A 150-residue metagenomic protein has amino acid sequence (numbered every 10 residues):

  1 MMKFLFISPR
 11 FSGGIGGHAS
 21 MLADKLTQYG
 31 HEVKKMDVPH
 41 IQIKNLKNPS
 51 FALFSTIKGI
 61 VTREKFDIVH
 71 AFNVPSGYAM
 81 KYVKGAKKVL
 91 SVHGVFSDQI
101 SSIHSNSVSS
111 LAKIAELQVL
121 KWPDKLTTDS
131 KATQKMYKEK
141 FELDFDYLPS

Functional and structural regions predicted by a protein language model:
M1-P39, E64, K125: N-terminal subdomain of nucleotide-sugar transferases
I15-H18, A71-N73, T128-S130, S150: Replace "coordinates the UDP/GDP/TDP-sugar" with "coordinates nucleotide-activated sugar donors
K34-I60, S101-V108: A short, charged, and often flexible helix/loop element on the N-terminal side of the glycosyltransferase catalytic
S55, P75-S76, A132-Q134: Alpha-helix capping/helix-boundary segments
I57-I60, S107-L126: Membrane-proximal helix-turn-helix segments that form the acceptor-binding/catalytic region of lipid-linked
K58-S76, K87-V89: Short N-terminal targeting/anchoring amphipathic segment
I68-H70, V83-S101, T127: Active-site proximal beta-strand in glycosyltransferases
L117-S150: Donor nucleotide-sugar binding/catalytic pocket of nucleotide-sugar-dependent glycosyltransferases
